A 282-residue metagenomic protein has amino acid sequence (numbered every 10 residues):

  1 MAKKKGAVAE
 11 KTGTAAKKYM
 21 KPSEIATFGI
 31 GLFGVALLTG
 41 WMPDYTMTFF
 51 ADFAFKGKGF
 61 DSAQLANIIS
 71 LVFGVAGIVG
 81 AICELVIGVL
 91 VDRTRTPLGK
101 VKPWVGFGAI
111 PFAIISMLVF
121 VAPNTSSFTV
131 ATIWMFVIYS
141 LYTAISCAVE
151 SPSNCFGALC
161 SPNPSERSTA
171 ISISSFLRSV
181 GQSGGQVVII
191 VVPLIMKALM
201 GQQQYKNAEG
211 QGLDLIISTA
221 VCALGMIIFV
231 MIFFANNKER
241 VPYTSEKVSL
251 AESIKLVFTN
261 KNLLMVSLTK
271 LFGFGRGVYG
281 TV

Functional and structural regions predicted by a protein language model:
A2-V282: Membrane-embedded alpha-helical bundles of multi-pass transporters/translocases, especially carrier/permease families
